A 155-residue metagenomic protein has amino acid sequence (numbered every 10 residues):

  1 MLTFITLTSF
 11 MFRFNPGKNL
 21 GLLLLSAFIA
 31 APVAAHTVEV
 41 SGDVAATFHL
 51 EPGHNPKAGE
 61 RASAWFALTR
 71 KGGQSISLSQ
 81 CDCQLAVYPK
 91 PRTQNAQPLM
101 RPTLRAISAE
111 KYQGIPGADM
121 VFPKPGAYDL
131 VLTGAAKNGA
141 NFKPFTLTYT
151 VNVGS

Functional and structural regions predicted by a protein language model:
F4-G21: Bacterial N-terminal signal peptides that target proteins for export
S9, A27, Q80-D82: The N-terminal extracellular segments of secreted preproproteins, especially immediately downstream of signal
G21-F28: Bacterial N-terminal signal peptides
A30-P32: N-terminal signal peptide c-region/cleavage motif recognized by signal peptidases
A34-S155: N-terminal soluble domains immediately following signal/targeting peptides that reside in extracytoplasmic
